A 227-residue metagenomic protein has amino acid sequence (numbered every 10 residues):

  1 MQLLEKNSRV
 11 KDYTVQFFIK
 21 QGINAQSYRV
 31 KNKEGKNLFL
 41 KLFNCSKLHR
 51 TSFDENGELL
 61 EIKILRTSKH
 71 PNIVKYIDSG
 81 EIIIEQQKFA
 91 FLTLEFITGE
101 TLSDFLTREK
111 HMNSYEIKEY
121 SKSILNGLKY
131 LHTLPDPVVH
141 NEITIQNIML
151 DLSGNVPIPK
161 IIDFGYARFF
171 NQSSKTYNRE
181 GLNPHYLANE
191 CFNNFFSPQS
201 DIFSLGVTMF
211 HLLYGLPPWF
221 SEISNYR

Functional and structural regions predicted by a protein language model:
D78-E81: A short, aromatic-enriched beta-strand patch in the conserved N-lobe beta-sheet of the protein kinase catalytic domain
E85-T101: Conserved short submotifs of the Hanks-type protein kinase catalytic core that shape the nucleotide-binding pocket
L102-M112: AlphaC helix of the protein kinase catalytic domain
Y120-S121: Activation segment signature within eukaryotic-like protein kinase domains
H132-D151: Catalytic-loop of the protein kinase fold
T176-E190: Conserved activation segment of eukaryotic-like protein kinases, specifically the C-terminal portion of the activation
D201: Conserved catalytic-loop aspartate of Hanks-type protein kinases
